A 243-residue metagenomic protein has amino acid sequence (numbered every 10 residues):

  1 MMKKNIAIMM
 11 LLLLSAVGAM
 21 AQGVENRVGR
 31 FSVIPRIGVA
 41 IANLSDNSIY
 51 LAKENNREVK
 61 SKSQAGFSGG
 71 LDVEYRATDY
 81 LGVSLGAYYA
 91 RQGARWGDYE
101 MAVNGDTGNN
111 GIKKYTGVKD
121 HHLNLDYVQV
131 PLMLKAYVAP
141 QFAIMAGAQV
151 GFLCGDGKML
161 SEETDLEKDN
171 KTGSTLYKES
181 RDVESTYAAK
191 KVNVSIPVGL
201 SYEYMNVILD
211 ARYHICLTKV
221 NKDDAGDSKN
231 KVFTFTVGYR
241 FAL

Functional and structural regions predicted by a protein language model:
M1-M2: N-terminal secretory signal peptides that target proteins for export/translocation
N5-I6, A19-R36, V192: Outer-membrane beta-barrel biogenesis signature
I6-S15: Sec-dependent N-terminal signal peptides
N26, S32, I37-V39, N43-S48 (+4 more regions): Extended, folded domain segments that form the structural surfaces/walls around functional sites
V28, R76-T78, A139, M205-V207 (+1 more regions): Outer-membrane beta-barrel channels and translocator barrels
P35-V39, F67-Y75, A87-Y89, V130-A136 (+4 more regions): Residues on the lipid-exposed face of transmembrane beta-strands in outer-membrane beta-barrel proteins
N43-Q64, Q92-D126, L153-N193, P197 (+2 more regions): Extracellular/periplasm-exposed beta-strand and loop segments of Gram-negative cell-envelope proteins, dominated by
G69-N109: Mid-chain, structured segments of secreted extracytoplasmic proteins
